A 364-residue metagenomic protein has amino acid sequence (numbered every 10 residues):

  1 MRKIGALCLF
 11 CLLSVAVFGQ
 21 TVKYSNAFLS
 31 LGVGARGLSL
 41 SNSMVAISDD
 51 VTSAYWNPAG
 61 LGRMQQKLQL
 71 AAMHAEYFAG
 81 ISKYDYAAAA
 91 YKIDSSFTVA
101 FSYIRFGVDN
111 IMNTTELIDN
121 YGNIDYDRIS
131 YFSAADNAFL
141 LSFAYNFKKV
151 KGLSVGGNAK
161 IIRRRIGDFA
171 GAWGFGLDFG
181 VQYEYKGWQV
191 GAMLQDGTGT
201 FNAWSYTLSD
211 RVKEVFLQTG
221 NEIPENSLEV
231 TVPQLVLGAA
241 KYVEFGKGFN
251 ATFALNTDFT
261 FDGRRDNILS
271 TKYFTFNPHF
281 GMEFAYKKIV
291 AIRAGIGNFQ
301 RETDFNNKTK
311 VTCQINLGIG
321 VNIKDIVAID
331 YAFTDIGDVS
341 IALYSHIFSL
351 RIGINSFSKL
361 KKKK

Functional and structural regions predicted by a protein language model:
M1-I4: Positively charged n-region of N-terminal signal peptides that target proteins for export
A6-F10: Sec-dependent N-terminal signal peptides
C11-F18: Hydrophobic h-region of N-terminal signal peptides that target proteins for export in Gram-negative bacteria
Q20-K364: Subset of outer-membrane beta-barrel
